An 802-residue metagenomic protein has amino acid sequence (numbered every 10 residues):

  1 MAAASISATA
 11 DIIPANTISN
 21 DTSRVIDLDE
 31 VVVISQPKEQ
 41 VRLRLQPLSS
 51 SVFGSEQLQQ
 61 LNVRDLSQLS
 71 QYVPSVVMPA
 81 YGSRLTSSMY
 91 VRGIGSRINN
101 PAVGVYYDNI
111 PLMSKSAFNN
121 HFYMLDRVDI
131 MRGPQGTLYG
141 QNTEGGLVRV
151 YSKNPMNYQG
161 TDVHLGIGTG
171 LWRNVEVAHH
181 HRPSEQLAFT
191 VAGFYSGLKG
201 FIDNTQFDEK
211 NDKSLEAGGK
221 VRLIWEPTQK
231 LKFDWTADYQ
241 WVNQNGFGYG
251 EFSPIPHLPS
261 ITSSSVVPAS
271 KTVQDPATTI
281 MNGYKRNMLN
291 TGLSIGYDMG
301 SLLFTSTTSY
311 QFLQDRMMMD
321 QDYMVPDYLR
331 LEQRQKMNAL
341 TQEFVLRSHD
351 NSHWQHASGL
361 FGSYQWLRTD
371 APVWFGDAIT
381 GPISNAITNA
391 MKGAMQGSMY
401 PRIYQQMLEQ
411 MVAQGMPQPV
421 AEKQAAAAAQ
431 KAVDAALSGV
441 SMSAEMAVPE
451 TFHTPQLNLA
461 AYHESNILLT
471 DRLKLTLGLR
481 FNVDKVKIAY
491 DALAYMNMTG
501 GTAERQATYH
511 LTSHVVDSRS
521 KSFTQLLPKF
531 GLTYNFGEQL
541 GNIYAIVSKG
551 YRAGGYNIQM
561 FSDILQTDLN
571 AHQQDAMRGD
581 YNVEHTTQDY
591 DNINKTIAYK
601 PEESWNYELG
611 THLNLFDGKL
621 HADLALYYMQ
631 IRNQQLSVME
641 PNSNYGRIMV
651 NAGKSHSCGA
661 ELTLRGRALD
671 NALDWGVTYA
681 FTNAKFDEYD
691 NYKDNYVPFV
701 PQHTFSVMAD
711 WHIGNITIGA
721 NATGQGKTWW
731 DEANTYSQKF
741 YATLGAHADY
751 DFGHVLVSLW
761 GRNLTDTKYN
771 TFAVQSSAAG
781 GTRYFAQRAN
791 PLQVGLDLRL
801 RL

Functional and structural regions predicted by a protein language model:
I26-Y158, L609: Acidic, small-polar-rich N-terminal luminal/periplasmic segments of exported/outer-membrane proteins
S87, P101, S114, Y123-D126 (+7 more regions): Outer-membrane beta-barrel translocator/receptor signature
N157-Y158, G166, R182-T278, L313-Y328 (+4 more regions): Periplasmic-side early beta-strands and strand-to-turn transitions of outer-membrane beta-barrels
T161-L165, F189-G193, F233-W235, F304-S306 (+12 more regions): Transmembrane beta-strands of outer-membrane beta-barrel proteins
D203-E209, F247-D275, D322-L329, P372-A447 (+5 more regions): Solvent-exposed loop segments that connect transmembrane elements
N290, S294-M299, L303-S309, Q314-M319 (+5 more regions): Membrane-embedded beta-barrel scaffold of Gram-negative outer-membrane proteins
A357, F361-S363, D471-R472, V483 (+3 more regions): Gram-negative outer-membrane beta-barrel transporters
L367, Y551, G724-W729, D749-L802: C-terminal beta-signal and adjacent terminal beta-strands/loops of Gram-negative outer-membrane beta-barrel proteins
